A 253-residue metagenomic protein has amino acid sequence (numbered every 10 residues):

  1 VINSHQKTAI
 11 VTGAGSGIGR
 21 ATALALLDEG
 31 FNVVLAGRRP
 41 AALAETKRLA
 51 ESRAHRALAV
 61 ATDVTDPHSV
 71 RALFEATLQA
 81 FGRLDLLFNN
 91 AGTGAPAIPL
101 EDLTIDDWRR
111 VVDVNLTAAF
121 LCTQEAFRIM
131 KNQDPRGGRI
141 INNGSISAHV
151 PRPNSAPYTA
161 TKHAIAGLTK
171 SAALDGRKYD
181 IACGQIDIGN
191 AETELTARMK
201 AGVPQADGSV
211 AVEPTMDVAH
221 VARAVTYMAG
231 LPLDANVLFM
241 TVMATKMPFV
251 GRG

Functional and structural regions predicted by a protein language model:
G15-G17: Conserved glycine-rich cofactor-binding loop
E29-E45: Conserved glycine-rich Rossmann-like NAD(P)H-binding loop of the short-chain dehydrogenase/reductase
A61-L73, I105: The beta1-alpha1 cofactor-binding region of Rossmann-like NAD(H)/NADP(H)-dependent oxidoreductases
I98-L100, D107-R109: Substrate-binding pocket helix/loop in short-chain dehydrogenase/reductase
T123, T161: Active-site helix of classical SDR
S145: Residue(s) in the substrate-gating loop at a strand-loop-helix junction that position the organic substrate next
Q185-I186, P204-G251: C-terminal helical subdomain
